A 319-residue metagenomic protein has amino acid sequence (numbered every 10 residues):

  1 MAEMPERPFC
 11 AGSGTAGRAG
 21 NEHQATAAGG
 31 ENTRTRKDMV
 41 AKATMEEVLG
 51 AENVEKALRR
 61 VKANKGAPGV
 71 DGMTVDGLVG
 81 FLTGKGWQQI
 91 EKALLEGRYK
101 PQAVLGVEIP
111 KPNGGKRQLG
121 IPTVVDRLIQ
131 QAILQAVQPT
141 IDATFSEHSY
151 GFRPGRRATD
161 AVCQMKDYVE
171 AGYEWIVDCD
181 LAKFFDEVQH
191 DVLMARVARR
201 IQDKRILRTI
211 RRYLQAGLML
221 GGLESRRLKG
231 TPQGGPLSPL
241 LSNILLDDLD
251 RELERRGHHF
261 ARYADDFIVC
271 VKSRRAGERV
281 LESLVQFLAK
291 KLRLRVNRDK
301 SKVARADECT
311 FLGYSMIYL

Functional and structural regions predicted by a protein language model:
M1-F81, W87: Non-catalytic, polymerase-adjacent accessory regions of viral genome-replication enzymes
E46, A63, A67, V79 (+4 more regions): Amphipathic alpha-helical interaction elements
A57-V61, A132, T209-L214: Short alpha-helical scaffolding segments that buttress acidic/His motifs in well-ordered protein cores
P68-A143, E147, F152: Active-site substrate-recognition loop segments, prototypically the cytochrome P450 B′-helix/B-C loop
G86-E108, P112, T144-F311: Conserved polymerase palm-domain catalytic core
A136-I141, L253, L288, I317: Hydrophobic recognition helices of helix-based DNA-binding modules
C309, Y314-L319: C-terminal, non-catalytic macromolecule-binding modules
